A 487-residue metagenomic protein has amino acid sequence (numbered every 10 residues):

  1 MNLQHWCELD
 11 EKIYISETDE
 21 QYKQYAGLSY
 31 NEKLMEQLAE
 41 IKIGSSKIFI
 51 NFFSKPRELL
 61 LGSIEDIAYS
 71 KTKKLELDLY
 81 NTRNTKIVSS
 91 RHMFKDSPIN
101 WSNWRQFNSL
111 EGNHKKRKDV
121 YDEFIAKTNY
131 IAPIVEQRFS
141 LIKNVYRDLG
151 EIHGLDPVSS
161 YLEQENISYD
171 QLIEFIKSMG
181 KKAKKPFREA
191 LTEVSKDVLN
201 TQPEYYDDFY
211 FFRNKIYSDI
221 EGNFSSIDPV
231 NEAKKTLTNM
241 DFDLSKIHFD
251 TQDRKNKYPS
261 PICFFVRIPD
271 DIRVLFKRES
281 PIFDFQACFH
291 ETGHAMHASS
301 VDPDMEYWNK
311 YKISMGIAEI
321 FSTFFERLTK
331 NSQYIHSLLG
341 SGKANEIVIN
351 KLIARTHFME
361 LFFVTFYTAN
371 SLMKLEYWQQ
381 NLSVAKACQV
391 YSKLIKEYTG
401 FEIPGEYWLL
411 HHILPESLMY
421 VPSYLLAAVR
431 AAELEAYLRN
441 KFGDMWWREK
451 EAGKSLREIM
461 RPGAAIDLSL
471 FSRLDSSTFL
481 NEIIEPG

Functional and structural regions predicted by a protein language model:
M1-D219, M445-G487: A well-structured
I15-A26, Q37-A39, I43, S54 (+6 more regions): C-terminal, non-catalytic "cap/extension" segments appended to globular domains
I176-K184, V301, K312-L352: Post-HExxH zinc-binding segment in Zn-dependent metallohydrolases
K215-I268: Auxiliary, metal-adjacent structural segments of Zn-dependent hydrolase domains
E221-D228, P269-C288: Short pre-active-site segment immediately N-terminal to the catalytic Zn-binding motif
F249-Y258, I268-D270, E291-V301, S332-L339: Alpha-helical recognition segments enriched in aromatics with Gly/Pro capping that present substrate-recognition
E279-D302, E319-T323: Active-site recognition of the HExxH zinc-binding catalytic motif
N309-F321, M359, E416-Y424: Active-site metal-coordination segments of metallo-dependent hydrolases
